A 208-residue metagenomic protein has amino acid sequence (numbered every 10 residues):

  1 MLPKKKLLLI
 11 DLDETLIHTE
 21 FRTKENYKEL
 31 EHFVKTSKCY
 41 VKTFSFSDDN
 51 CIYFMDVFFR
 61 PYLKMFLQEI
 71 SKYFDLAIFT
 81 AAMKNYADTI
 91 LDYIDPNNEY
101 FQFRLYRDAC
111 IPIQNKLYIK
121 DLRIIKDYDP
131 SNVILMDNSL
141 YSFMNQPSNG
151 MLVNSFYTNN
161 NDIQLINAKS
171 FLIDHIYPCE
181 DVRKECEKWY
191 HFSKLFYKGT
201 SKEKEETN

Functional and structural regions predicted by a protein language model:
M1-L8, L122-I125: Short amphipathic alpha-helices and their capping/turn segments at secondary-structure boundaries
K4-F21: Asp-based phosphoryl-transfer active-site loop
L9-D11, I78, L135: Short hydrophobic beta-strand that contains or immediately precedes a catalytic carboxylate
T15, F79-M83: Ser/Thr-glycine-rich phosphate-binding loops at phosphate-binding pockets of nucleotides, nucleotide cofactors
K24-E25: A short acidic/small-residue loop/turn micro-motif
E29-Y53: Conserved phosphoryl-transfer catalytic core
S47-A77, P112, K116, L122-R123: Short, acidic loop-to-helix structural element flanking the phosphoryl-transfer center in phosphate-processing enzymes
K72, M83-N208: C-terminal cap/substrate-recognition subdomain and adjoining C-terminal extension of metal-dependent phosphatase-like
